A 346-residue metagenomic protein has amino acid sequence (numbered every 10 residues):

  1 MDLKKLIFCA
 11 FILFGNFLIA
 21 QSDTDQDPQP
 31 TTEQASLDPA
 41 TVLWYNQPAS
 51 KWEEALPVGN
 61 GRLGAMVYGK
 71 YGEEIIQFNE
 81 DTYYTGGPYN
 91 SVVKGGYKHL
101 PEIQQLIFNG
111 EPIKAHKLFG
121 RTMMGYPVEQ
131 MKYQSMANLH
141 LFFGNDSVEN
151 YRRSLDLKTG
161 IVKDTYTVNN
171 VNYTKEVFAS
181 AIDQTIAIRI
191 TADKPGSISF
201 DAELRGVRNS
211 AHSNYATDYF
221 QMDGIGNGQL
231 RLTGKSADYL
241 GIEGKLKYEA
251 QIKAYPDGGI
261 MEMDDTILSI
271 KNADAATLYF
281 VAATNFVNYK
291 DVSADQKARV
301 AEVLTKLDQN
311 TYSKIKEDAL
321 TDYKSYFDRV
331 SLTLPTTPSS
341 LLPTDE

Functional and structural regions predicted by a protein language model:
M1-P28: Bacterial Sec-dependent N-terminal signal peptides
S22-E346: Aromatic-residue-lined binding/catalytic grooves and analogous aromatic/hydrophobic interfacial grooves in multimeric
